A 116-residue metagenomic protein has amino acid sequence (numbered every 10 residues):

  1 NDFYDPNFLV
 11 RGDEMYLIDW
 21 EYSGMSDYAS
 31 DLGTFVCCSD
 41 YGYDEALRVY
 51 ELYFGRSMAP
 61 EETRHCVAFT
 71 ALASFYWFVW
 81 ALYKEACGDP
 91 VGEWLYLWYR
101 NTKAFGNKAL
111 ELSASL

Functional and structural regions predicted by a protein language model:
N1-S30: Active-site acidic catalytic loop and adjacent metal/ATP-binding pocket of ATP-dependent phosphoryl transfer enzymes
E21, L52, L95-W98: Intrinsically disordered, low-complexity N-terminal regions enriched in serine/proline/glycine with scattered basic
S23, D40, R100-T102: Short, surface-exposed acidic/glycine-rich loop or hinge patches that mediate macromolecular interfaces
A29-M58, A71-D89: Active-site activation/catalytic loop segments of kinase-like enzymes and analogous catalytic loops in related
E62: Short conserved motifs of the RecA-like P-loop NTPase core
H65-A68: ATP-dependent phospho-/nucleotidyl transfer catalytic cores
V79-L116: ATP/Mg2+ or Mg2+-diphosphate-binding catalytic cores that bind nucleotide phosphates or diphosphates via glycine-rich
